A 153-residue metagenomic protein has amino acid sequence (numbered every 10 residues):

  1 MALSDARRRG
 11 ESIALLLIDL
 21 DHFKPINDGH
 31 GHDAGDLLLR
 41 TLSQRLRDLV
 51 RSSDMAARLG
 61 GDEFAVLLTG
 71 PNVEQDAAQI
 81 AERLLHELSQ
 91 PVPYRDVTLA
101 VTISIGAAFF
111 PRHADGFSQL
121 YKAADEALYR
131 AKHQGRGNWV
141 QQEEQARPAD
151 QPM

Functional and structural regions predicted by a protein language model:
M1-S12, D21-E63, L67-G70, E74-Q75 (+2 more regions): Cytosolic catalytic cores of cyclic-nucleotide second-messenger enzymes
L3, N27, L85-S89, D125-L128 (+1 more regions): Protein kinase-like catalytic domain
A14, S104: Cell-envelope/extracellular polymer assembly enzymes that use nucleotide-activated donors
R58, E74, L88-I103, K132: Catalytic core regions of nucleotide second-messenger enzymes
A65, G106-A107: Short aromatic/hydrophobic contact patches that present stacked aromatics for nucleic-acid/ligand binding
G70, A107-P111: PAS-family sensory domains and close relatives that share small-molecule sensor folds
A81, V97, F110-G137, R147 (+1 more regions): Catalytic-core segments of nucleotide cyclases and related cyclic-nucleotide turnover enzymes
